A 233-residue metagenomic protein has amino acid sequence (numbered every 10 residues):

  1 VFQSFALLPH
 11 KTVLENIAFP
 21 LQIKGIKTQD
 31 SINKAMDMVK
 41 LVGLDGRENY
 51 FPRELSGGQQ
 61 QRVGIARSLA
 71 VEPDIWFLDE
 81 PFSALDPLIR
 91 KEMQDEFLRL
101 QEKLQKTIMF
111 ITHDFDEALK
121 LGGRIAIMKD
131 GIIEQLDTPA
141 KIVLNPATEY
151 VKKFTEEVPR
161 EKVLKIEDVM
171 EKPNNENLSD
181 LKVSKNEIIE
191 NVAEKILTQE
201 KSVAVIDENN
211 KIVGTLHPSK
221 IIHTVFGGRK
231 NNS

Functional and structural regions predicted by a protein language model:
K11-A18: Short coil-to-helix segment of the ABC ATPase nucleotide-binding domain corresponding to the Q-loop/switch region
A18, Q22, Q29-R47: Conserved ABC ATPase "signature" region
F51-L55, Q59: Conserved ABC ATPase signature
A70-D74: A short, proline-enriched helix->beta-strand linker immediately N-terminal to the Walker B motif in ABC-type P-loop
W76-D79: Catalytic Walker B motif of ABC-type/P-loop ATPase nucleotide-binding domains
D130-G131: Conserved ABC ATPase "signature" C-loop
L136-D137, N145, T215: ABC ATPase "signature
L178-N209, L216-S233: The conserved cystathionine-beta-synthase
